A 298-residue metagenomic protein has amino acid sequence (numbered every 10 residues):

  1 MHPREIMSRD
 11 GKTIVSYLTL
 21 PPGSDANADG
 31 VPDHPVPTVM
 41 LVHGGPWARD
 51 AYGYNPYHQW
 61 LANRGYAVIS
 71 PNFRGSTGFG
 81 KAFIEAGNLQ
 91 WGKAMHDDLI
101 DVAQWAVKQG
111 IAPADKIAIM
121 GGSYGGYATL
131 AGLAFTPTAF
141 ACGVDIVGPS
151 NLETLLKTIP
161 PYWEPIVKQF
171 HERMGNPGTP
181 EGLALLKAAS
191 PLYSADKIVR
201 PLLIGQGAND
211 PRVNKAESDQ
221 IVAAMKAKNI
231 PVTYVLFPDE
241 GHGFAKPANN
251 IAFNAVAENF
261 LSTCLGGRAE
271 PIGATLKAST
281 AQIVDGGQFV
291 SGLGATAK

Functional and structural regions predicted by a protein language model:
M1-D33: N-terminal cap/lid segment of alpha/beta-hydrolase-fold proteins
I6, S16, M40, L61 (+3 more regions): Conserved hydrophobic/aromatic pocket- or pore-lining residues that grip, position, or stack substrates in active sites
T19, L41-V42, M120, G205: Short hydrophobic segments within beta-strands
D33, Y52-P71, K226: Short amphipathic alpha-helix adjacent to the substrate-entry channel of hydrolases
V36, H43-A48, S123: Active-site glycine-rich loops that stabilize anionic/oxyanionic intermediates across multiple enzyme folds
P37-L41, V68, Y234: Hydrophobic beta-strand anchors of alpha/beta hydrolase catalytic cores
R49-Y52, A216: Short N-terminal helix/helix-N-cap motif within the alpha/beta-hydrolase-1
S70-K298: Active-site-proximal cap/loop segments of hydrolase catalytic domains
